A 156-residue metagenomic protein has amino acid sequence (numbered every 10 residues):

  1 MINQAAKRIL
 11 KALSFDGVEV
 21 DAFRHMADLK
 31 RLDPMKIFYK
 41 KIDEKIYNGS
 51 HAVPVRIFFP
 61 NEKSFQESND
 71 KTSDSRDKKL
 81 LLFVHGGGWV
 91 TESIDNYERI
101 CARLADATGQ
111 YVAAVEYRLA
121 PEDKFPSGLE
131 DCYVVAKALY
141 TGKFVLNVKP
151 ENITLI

Functional and structural regions predicted by a protein language model:
M1-K63, N69: A glycine/proline-hinged amphipathic helix-loop "lid/cap" segment that gates access to hydrophobic ligand pockets
K63-F65, T91, G142-K143: A structure-centric feature marking long, well-folded core domains of fungal metabolic enzymes and membrane transporters
R76-G87: Short beta-strand element of the alpha/beta-hydrolase
D95-A114: Short amphipathic alpha-helix adjacent to the substrate-entry channel of hydrolases
E116-A120: Short beta-to-alpha linker loops that shape the active-site pocket of alpha/beta-hydrolase fold enzymes
D123-V145: Alpha/beta-hydrolase active-site loop
L146-I156: Alpha/beta-hydrolase fold nucleophile elbow
